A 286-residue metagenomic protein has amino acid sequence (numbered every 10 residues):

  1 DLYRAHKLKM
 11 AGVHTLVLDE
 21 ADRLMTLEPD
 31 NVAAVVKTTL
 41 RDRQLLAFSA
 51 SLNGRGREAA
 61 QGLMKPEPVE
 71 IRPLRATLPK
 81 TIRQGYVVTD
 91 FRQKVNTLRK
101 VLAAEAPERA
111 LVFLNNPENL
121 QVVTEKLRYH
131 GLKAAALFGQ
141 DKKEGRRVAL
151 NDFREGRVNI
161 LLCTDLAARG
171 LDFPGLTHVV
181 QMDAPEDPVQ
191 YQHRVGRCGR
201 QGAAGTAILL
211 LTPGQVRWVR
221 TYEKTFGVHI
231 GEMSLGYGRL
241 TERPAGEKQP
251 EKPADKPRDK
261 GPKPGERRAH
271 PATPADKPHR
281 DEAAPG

Functional and structural regions predicted by a protein language model:
D1-E247: Conserved helicase RecA-like core
L127, E155, K224-T225, H229-G286: Basic Arg/Gly/Lys-rich low-complexity intrinsically disordered segments
